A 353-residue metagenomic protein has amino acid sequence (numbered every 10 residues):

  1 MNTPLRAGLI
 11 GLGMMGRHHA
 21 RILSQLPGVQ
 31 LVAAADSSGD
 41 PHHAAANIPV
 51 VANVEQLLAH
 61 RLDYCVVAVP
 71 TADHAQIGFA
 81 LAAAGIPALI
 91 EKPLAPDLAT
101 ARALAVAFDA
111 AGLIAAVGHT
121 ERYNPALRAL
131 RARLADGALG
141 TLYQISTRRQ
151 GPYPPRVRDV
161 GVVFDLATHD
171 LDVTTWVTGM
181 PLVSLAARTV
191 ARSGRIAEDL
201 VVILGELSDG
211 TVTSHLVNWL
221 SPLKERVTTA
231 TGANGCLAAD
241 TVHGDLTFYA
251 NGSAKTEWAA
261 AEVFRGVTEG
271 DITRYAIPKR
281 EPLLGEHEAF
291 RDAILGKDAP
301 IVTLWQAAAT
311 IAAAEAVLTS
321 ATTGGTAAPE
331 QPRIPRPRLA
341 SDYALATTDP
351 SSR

Functional and structural regions predicted by a protein language model:
M1-A46: N-terminal Rossmann-like dinucleotide-binding module
H19, P49-A107: Beta-loop-alpha module in the N-terminal Rossmann-like domain of NAD(P)-dependent dehydrogenases, especially those
A33, Y64, P87, Q144 (+1 more regions): Short, Asp-centered acidic motifs that coordinate Mg2+ and/or phosphate in catalytic or ligand-binding sites
I90, A115-V117, A239: Hydrophobic residues in well-ordered beta-strands that form the structural core
A95-V157: A contiguous active-site-proximal alpha/beta segment in oxidoreductase catalytic domains
T120, N234-I301, W305, A327 (+1 more regions): C-terminal glycine/acidic-rich active-site capping loop/insertion
P154-V212, L216-L223, T229, W305: Rossmann-like dinucleotide-binding domain that binds NAD(P)(H)
